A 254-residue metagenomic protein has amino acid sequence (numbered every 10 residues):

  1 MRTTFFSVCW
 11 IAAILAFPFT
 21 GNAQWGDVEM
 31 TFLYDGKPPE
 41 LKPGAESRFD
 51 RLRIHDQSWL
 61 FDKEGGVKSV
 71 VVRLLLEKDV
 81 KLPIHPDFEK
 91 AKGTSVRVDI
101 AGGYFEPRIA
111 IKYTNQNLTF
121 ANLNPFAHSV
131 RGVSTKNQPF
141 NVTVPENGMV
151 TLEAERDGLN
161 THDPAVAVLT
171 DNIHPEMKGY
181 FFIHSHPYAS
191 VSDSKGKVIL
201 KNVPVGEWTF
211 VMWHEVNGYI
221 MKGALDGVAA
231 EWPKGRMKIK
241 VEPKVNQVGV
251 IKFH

Functional and structural regions predicted by a protein language model:
M1-S7: Positively charged n-region of N-terminal signal peptides that target proteins for export
S7-P18: Bacterial N-terminal signal peptides
G21-H254: Extracytoplasmic copper-binding redox domains, predominantly the cupredoxin/blue-copper superfamily
